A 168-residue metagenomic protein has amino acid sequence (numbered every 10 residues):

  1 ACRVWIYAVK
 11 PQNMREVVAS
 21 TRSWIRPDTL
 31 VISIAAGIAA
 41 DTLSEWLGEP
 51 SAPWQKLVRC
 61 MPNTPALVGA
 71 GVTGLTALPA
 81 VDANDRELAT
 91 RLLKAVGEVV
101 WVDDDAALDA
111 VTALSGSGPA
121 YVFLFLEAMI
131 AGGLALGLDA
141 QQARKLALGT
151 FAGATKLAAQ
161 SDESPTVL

Functional and structural regions predicted by a protein language model:
A1, S161-L168: Short, intrinsically disordered, charge-balanced linker/junction segments flanking boundaries in proteins
A1-L75, P79: Rossmann-like NAD(P)(H) cofactor-binding subdomain of soluble oxidoreductases
R15, D41, Q141, P165-T166: Residues in well-ordered alpha-helical elements
T42-K56, V72-A110, F123-Q160: Internal alpha-helical scaffold of NAD(P)-dependent oxidoreductase catalytic cores
L114: Alpha-helical membrane segments and immediately flanking helix-loop junctions that form or couple to the substrate/ion
G118: Aromatic-residue-lined binding/catalytic grooves and analogous aromatic/hydrophobic interfacial grooves in multimeric
